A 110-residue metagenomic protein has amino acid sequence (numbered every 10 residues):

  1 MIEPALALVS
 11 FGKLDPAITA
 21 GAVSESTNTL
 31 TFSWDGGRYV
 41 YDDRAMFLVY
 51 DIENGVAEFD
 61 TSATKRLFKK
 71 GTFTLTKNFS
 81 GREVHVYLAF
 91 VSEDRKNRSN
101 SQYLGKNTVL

Functional and structural regions predicted by a protein language model:
M1-S26: N-terminal "mature-chain" segments and other terminal, solvent-exposed stretches
I2-A5, D94-L110: Extracellular fibronectin type III
S26-V40: Conserved aromatic anchor
F32-W34, F47, L88: An aromatic-rich alpha-helical recognition segment common to small helix-rich domains
G37-N54, R82-V84: Solvent-exposed loop/turn segments flanking beta-strands in beta-repeat/beta-sandwich domains
E53-S62: Surface-exposed loop/edge segments in extracytoplasmic proteins
T64-G71: Short, solvent-exposed loop/turn segments in extracellular or other extracytoplasmic domains
F73-N100: Beta-strand-rich modules
